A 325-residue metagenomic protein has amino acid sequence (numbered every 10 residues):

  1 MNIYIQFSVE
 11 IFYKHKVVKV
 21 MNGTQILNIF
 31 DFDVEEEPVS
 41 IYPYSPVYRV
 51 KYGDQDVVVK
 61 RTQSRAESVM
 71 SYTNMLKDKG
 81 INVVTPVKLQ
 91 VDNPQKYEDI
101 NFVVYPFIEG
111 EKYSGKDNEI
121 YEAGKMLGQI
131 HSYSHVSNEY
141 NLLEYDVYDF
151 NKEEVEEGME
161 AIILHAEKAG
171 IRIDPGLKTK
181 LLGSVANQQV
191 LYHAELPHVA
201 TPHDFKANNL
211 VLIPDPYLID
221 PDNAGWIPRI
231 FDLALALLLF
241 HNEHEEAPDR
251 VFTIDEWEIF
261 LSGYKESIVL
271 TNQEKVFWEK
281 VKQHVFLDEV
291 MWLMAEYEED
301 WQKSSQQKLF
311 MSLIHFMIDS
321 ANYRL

Functional and structural regions predicted by a protein language model:
N2-Q90, I213, I230, R324-L325: Conserved NTP-binding catalytic cores of kinases and kinase-like/nucleotidyltransferase enzymes across multiple kinase
P43-D54, V58, P86, A186-F231: Active-site acidic catalytic loop and adjacent metal/ATP-binding pocket of ATP-dependent phosphoryl transfer enzymes
Y52-E139: ATP-binding pocket architecture of kinase catalytic cores
D117-R172, H198: A cross-family kinase active-site recognition segment
L164-E195, P202-H203: Loop-centered beta-sheet repeat module
F231-I268, Q283-W301: Active-site activation/catalytic loop segments of kinase-like enzymes and analogous catalytic loops in related
L270-K282: All-alpha amphipathic helical-bundle segments outside canonical DNA-binding/catalytic cores that form hydrophobic
D288-L325: ATP/Mg2+ or Mg2+-diphosphate-binding catalytic cores that bind nucleotide phosphates or diphosphates via glycine-rich
